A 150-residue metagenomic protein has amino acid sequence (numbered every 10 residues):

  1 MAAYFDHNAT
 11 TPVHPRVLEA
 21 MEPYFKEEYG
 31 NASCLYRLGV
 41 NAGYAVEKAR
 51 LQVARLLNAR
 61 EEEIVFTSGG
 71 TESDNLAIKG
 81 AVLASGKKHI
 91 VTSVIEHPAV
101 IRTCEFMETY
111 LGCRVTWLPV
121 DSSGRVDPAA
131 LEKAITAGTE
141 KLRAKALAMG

Functional and structural regions predicted by a protein language model:
M1-G150: Pyridoxal 5′-phosphate
